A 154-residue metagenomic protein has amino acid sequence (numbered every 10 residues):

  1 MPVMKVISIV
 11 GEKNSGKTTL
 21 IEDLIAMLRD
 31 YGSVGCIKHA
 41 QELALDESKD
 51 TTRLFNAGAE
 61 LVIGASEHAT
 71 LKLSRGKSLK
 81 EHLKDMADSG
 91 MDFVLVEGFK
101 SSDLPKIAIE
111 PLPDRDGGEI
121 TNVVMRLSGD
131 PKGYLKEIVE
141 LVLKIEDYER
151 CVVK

Functional and structural regions predicted by a protein language model:
M1-M4: Phosphate-binding P-loop
I9: Hydrophobic anchor at the beta1->P-loop junction of P-loop NTPases
K13: The conserved Walker
K17: Conserved lysine of the Walker
D23-S74: N-terminal phosphate/diphosphate-binding loop that engages ATP/GTP or pyrophosphate donors across diverse enzyme folds
C36, G64, H68, K72 (+2 more regions): C-terminal accessory "lid"/substrate-recognition subdomains
L71-I109: Glycine-rich phosphate-binding loop used to anchor ATP phosphates in small-molecule kinases, encompassing both
E97-V153: Phosphate/Mg2+-binding loops and adjacent switch elements in nucleotide/diphosphate-handling enzyme cores
